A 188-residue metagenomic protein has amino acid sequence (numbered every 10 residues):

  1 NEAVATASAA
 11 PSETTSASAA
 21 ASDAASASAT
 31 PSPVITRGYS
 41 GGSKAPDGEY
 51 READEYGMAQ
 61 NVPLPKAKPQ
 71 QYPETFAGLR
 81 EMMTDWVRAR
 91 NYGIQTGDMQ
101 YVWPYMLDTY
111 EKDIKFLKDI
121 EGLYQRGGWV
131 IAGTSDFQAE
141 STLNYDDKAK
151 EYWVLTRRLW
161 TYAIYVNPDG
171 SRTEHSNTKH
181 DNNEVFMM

Functional and structural regions predicted by a protein language model:
E2-A20, A24-S40, N144-M188: Exposed beta-sheet edge and beta->alpha loop/turn motif
A3-M83: Extracytoplasmic low-complexity, Pro/Thr/Ser/Ala/Gly-rich segments that lie immediately after a secretion/anchoring
G41-A45, R51, I131, D136 (+1 more regions): Polar low-complexity intrinsically disordered regions enriched in Ser/Thr and small residues
A45, Y56, Y92, E111 (+4 more regions): A generic structural signal for solvent-exposed, polar alpha-helical segments
D54-I131: Core segments of small alpha/beta cavity-forming domains
A89-M99, Q138-K150: N-terminal short leaders/motifs
K118, G122, D136, E140 (+1 more regions): Generic preference for flexible, low-structure residues
Q125-L143: A short, amphipathic edge element
